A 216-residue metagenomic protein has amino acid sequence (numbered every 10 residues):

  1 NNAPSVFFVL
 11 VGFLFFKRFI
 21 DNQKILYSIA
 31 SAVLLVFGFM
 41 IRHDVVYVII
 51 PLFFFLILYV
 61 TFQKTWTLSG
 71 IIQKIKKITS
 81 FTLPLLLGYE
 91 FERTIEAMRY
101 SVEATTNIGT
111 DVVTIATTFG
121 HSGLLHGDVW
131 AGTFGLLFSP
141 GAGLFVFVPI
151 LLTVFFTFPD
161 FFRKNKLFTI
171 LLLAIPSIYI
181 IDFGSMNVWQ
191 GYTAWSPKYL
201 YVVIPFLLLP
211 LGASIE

Functional and structural regions predicted by a protein language model:
N1, T61-L68, A97-T105, F162 (+1 more regions): Transmembrane helix-loop junctions in multipass membrane proteins, especially transporters and channels
N1-F16, I25, F37, I41-I50 (+1 more regions): Multi-pass, polyprenyl lipid-linked donor-dependent membrane glycosyltransferases
N1-F8, V146, I150-T153, V203-P210: Transmembrane alpha-helices of multi-pass, membrane-embedded glycan-processing enzymes that use lipid-linked
V6-F8, I29-S31, D44-Y59, G88 (+1 more regions): Transmembrane-embedded, aromatic-rich helix segments that form part of the hydrophobic channel/pocket engaging
K17-A30, I57-K76, F155-L167, P210-E216: Membrane-interface junctions at the ends of membrane-embedded or membrane-associated helices
F37-I41, L136, I175-W195: Transmembrane-helix signature of polytopic, lipid-linked glycan biosynthesis machinery
V46, L58, I75-T157, K166 (+2 more regions): Membrane-lumen/periplasm interface segments of specific transmembrane helices in polyprenyl phosphate-linked
